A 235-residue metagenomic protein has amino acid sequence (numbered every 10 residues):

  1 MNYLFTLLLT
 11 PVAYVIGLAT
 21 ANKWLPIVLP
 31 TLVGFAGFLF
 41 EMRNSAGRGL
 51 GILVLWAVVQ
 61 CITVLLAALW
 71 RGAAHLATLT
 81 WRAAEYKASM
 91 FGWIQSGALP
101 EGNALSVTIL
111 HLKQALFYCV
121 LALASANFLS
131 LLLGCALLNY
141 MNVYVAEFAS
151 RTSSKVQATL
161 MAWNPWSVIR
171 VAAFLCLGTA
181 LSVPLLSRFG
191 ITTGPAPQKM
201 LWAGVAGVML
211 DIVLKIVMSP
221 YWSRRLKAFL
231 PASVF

Functional and structural regions predicted by a protein language model:
M1-A36, A67: Transmembrane alpha-helical insertion/packing segments
A36-A46, P184-F189: Structural signal for the C-terminal ends of transmembrane alpha-helices and the immediately following loop
F40-I62, A196-W202: Alpha-helical transmembrane segments and their helix-start/interface "positive-inside/aromatic belt" motifs in integral
G49-A104: Hydrophobic alpha-helical segments and helix pairs
S96-Y118: Hydrophobic alpha-helical transmembrane segments
Q114, Y118-S153: Conserved mixed alpha/beta catalytic, RNA-binding, or beta-rich assembly cores of soluble enzyme, regulatory
G134-L138, A158-P184: Alpha-helical transmembrane segments of helical membrane proteins, especially in multi-pass transport, channel
L177-F235: Terminal transmembrane helical module of multi-pass membrane proteins
